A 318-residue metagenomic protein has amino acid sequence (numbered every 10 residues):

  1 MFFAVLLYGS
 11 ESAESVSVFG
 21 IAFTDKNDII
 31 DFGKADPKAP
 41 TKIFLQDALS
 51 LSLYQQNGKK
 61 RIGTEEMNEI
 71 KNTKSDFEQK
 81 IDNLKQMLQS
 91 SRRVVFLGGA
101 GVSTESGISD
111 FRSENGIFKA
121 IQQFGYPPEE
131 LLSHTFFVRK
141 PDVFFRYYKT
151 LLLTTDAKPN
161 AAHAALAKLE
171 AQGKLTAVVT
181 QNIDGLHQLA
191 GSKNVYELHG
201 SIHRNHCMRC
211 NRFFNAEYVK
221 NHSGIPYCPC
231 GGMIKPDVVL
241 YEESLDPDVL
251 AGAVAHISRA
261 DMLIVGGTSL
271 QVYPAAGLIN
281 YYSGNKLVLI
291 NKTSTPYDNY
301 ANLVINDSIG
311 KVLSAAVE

Functional and structural regions predicted by a protein language model:
F3-L6, E11-A13, F19-F23, P37-K38 (+2 more regions): N-terminal amphipathic/hydrophobic targeting modules at extreme N-termini, encompassing cleavable Sec/SRP-type signal
T24-I29: Intrinsically disordered, low-complexity proline-rich regions
I30, K34-K38, K60-I62: Ser/Thr-rich, low-complexity intrinsically disordered segments
K42-F44, Y54, G58-E318: Conserved catalytic core of sirtuin-type NAD+-dependent deacylases
